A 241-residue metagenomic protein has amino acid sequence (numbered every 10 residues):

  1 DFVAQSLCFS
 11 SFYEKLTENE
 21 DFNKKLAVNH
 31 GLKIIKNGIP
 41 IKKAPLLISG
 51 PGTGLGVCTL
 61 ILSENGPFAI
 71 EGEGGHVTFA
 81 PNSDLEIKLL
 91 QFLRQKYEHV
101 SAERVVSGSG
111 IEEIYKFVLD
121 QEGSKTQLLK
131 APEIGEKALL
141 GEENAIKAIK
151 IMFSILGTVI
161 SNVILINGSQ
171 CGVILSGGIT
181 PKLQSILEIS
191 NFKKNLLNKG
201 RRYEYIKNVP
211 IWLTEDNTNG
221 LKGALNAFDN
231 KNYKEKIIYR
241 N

Functional and structural regions predicted by a protein language model:
D1-A4, I48-G50, W212-T218: Active-site nucleophile and cofactor-binding loops and adjacent substrate-binding regions of central metabolic enzymes
D1-L46: Conserved phosphate-binding catalytic cores of ATP/NTP-utilizing and phosphoryl-transfer enzymes
A4-S6, G56, T180-L183: Short, active-site-adjacent cap segments at secondary-structure transitions
C8, C58-S63, A80: Short beta-strand-to-turn element immediately C-terminal to the catalytic PLP-Schiff-base lysine in fold type I
Y13-E18, E64-H76: A short alpha->loop->secondary-structure connector
I34, G38-I41, E64, D84-N241: ATP-binding/phosphotransfer module of carbohydrate and carboxylate kinases, centering on a glycine-rich
L47-G50, L55-I61: Short beta-strand scaffold segments in enzyme catalytic cores
A69-S83, N195-G200: Gly/Ser/Thr-rich active-site loops/lids in small-molecule metabolic enzymes that frequently grip phosphoryl groups
